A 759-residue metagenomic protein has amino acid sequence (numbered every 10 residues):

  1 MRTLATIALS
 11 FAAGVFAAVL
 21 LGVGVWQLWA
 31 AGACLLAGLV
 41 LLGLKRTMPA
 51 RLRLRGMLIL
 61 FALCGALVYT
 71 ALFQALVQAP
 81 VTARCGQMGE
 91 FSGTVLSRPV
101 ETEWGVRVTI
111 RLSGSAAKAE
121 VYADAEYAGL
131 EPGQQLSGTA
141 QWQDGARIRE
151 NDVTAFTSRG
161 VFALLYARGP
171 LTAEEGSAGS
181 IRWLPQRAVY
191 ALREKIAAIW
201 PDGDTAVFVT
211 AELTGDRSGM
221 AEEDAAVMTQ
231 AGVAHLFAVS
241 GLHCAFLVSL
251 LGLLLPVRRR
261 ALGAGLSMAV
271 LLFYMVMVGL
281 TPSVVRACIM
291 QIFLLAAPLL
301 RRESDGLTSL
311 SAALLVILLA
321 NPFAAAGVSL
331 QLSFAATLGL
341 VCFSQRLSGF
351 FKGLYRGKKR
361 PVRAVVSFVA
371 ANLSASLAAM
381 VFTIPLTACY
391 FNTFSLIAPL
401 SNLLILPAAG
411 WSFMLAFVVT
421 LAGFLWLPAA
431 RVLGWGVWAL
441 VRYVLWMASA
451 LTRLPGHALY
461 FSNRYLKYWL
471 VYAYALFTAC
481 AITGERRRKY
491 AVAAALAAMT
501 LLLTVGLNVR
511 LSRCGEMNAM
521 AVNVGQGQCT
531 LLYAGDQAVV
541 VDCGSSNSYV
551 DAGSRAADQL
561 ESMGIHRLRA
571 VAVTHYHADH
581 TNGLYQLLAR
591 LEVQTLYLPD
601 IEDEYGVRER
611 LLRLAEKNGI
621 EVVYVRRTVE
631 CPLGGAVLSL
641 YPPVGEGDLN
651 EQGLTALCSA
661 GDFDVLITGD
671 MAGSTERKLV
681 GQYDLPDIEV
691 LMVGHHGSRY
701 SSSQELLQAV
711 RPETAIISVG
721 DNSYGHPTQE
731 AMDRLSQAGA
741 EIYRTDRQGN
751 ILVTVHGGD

Functional and structural regions predicted by a protein language model:
M1-T82, R286: N-terminal leader/targeting segments
R2, G14, M48, L165 (+6 more regions): Hydrophobic alpha-helical transmembrane segments in multi-pass membrane proteins
L9, S158-M290, L295, A570 (+4 more regions): Aromatic-rich juxtamembrane segments at the membrane interface
F61-H235, S554-D558, R567, I601-D603 (+2 more regions): Membrane-interface helix/helix-cap signal primarily in integral membrane proteins
R217, L318-A326, S449-A570, E616-V690 (+1 more regions): Core dinuclear metal-dependent hydrolase active-site scaffold
L568-D579, I601, L691-H695: Metallo-beta-lactamase
A578-E616, P712: Active-site HxH/HxHxD metal-binding segment of metal-dependent hydrolases
T595, K678-N750: Cap/insert and terminal regions of metallo-dependent hydrolase folds
